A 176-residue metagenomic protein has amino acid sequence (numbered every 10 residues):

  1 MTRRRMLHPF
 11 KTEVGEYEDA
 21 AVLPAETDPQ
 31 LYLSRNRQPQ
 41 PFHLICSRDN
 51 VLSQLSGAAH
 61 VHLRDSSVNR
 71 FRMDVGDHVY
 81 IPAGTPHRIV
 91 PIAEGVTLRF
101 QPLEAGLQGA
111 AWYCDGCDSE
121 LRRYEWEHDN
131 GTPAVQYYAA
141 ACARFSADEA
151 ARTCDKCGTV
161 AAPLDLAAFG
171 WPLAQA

Functional and structural regions predicted by a protein language model:
M1-S53, A58-Y80, T85-A176: Jelly-roll (double-stranded beta-helix
